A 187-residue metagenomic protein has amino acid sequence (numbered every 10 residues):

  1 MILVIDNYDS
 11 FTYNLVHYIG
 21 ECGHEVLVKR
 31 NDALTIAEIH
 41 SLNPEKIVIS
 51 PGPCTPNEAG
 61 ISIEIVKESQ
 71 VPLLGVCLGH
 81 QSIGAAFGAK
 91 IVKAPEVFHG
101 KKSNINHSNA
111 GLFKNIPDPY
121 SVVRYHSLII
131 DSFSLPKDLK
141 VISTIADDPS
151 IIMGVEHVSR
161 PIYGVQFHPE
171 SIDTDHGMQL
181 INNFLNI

Functional and structural regions predicted by a protein language model:
I2-I19, N31: N-terminal beta1-alpha1 ligand-phosphate binding loop
F11, C54-T55, D131, D173: Glycine-rich nucleotide phosphate-binding loop and flanking beta-alpha elements of Rossmann-like dinucleotide-binding
E25-N31: Short hydrophobic/Thr-rich beta-strand motif most characteristic of the beta2 strand and flanking loop of CheY-like
T35-N43: Short amphipathic alpha-helix with an adjacent loop that forms part of the alpha/beta core around
P44-N115, I181: Cysteine-nucleophile active-site neighborhood
K102-N104, I152-G154, G164: Conserved hydrophobic/aromatic beta-strand scaffold that supports enzyme active sites
G111-R160: Catalytic beta-strand/loop cores that center a nucleophilic Ser/Cys/Thr and support acyl-enzyme chemistry
S171-I187: Acyltransferase
